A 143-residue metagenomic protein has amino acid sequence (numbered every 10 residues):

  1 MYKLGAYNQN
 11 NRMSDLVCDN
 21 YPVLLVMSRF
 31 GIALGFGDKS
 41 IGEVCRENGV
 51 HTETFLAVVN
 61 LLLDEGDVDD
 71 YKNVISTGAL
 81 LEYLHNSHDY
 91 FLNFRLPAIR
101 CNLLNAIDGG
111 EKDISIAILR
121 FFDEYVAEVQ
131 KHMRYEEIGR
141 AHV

Functional and structural regions predicted by a protein language model:
M1-H142: Small-residue-biased structural context
